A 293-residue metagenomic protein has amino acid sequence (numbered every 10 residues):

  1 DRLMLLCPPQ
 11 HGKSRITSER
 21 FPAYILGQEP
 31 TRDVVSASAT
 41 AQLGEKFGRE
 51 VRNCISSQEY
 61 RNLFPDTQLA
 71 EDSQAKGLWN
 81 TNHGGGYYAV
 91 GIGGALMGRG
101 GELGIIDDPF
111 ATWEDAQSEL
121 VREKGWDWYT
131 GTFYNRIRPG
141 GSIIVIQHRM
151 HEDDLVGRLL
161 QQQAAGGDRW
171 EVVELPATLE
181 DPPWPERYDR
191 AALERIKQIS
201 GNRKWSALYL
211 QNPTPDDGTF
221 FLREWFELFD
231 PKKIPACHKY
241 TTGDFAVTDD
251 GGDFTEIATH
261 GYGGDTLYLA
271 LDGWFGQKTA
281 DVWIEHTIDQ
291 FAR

Functional and structural regions predicted by a protein language model:
R2-F21: Walker A/P-loop
Y24-D33, S56-Y60: Post-Walker A helix-loop "phosphate-sensing" segment adjacent to the P-loop in P-loop NTPases
A37-G93: Conserved nucleotide-state-sensing and coupling region of NTP-binding domains
K76-T132: Conserved RecA-like ASCE ATPase "motif II neighborhood" in helicase/translocase motors
Q117-P182: ASCE P-loop NTPase helicase motor core
D181-G243: ATPase catalytic-site recognition across NTP-hydrolyzing enzymes
I234-Y262: Gly/Thr-rich phosphate-binding beta-strand-loop-beta motif of the actin/hexokinase/Hsp70
A258-R293: Nucleic-acid-processing active sites and adjacent nucleic-acid-binding tracks, predominantly divalent metal-dependent
